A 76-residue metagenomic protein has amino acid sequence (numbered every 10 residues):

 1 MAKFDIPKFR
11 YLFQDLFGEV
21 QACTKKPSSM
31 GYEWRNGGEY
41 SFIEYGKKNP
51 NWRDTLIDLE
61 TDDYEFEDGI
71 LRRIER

Functional and structural regions predicted by a protein language model:
M1: Phosphate-interacting basic helix/loop segments used at nucleotide- and nucleic-acid interfaces
F4-A22: Amphipathic alpha-helical oligomerization segments
K8-R10, E33, N51: Residues in intrinsically disordered, low-complexity segments of regulatory proteins
G18-S29, E33: Short, surface-exposed terminal/edge motifs of secreted or surface/virion proteins that either
R35-R76: Low-complexity intrinsically disordered segments
